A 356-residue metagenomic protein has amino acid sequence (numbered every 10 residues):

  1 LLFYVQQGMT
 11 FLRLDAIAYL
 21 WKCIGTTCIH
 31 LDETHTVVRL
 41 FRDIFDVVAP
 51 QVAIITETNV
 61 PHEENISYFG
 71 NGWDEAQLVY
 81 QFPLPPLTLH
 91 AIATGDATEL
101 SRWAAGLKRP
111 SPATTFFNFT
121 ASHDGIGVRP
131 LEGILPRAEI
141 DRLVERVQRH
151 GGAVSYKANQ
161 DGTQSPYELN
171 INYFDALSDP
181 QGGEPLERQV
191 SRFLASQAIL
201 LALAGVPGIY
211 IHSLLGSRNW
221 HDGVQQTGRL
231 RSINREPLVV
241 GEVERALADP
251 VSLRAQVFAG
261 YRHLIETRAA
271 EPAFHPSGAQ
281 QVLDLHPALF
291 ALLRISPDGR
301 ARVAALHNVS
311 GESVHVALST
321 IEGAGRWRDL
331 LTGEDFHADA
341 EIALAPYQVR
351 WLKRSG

Functional and structural regions predicted by a protein language model:
L1-G356: Active-site and adjacent substrate-binding regions of carbohydrate-active enzymes
